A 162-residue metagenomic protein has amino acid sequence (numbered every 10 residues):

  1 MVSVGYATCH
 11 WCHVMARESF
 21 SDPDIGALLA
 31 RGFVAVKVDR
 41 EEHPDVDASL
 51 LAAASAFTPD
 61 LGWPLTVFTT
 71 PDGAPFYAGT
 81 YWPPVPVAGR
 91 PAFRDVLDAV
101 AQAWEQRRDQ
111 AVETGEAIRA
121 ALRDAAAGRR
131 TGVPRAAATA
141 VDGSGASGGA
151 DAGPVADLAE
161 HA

Functional and structural regions predicted by a protein language model:
M1-A162: Replace the tail clause
